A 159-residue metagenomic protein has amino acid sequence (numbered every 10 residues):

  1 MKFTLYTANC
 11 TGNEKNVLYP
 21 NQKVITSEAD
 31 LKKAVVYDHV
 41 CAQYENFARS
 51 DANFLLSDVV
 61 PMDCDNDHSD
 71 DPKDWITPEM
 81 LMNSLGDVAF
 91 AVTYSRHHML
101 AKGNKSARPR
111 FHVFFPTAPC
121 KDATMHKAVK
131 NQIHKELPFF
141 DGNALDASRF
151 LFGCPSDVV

Functional and structural regions predicted by a protein language model:
M1-F111, F115-A128: Signature for HUH/AEP ssDNA processing cores
L85-A89, N131-D141: A common structural junction motif
M99-K102, T117-K121, G142-V159: Short, conserved secondary-structure transition motifs
H126-K130, H134, F150: Hydrophobic, well-ordered secondary-structure segments
